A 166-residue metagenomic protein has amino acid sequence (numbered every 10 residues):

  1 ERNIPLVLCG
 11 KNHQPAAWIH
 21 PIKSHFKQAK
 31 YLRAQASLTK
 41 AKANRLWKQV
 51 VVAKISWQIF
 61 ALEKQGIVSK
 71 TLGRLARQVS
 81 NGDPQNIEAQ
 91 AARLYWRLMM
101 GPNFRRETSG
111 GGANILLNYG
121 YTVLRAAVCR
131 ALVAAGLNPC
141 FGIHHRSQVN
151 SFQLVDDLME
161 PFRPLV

Functional and structural regions predicted by a protein language model:
R2-N3, L137: Short, well-ordered loop/turn elements at secondary-structure boundaries
N3-G10, Q14-P15: Short hydrophobic alpha-helical runs that function as membrane-insertion/retention elements
P15-V166: Active-site helix-to-loop segments that bind/position phosphate- or nucleotide-bearing substrates and donors across
